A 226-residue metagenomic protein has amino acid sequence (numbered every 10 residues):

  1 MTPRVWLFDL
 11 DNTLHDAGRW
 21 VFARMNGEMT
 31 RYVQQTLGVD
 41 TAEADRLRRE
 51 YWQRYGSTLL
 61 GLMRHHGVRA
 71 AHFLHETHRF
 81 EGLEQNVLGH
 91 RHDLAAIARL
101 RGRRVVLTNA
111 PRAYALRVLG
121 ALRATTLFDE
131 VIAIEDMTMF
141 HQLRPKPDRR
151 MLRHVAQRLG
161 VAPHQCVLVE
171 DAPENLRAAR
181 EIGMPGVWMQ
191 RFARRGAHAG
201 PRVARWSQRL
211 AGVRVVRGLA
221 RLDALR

Functional and structural regions predicted by a protein language model:
M1-R4, A98, P111-R112, L116-R226: Asp-based, Mg2+/Mn2+-dependent phosphohydrolase catalytic module
T2-D93, A113: N-terminal helical cap/lid subdomain that shapes the substrate entry/recognition surface in HAD-like hydrolases
D16, V106-T108, W188: Hydrophobic residues in well-ordered beta-strands that form the structural core
V39, V68, G102, V161 (+1 more regions): Short glycine/serine/threonine/alanine-rich loop segments
Q85, R104-V106, F140: Short helix-to-loop capping/linker segments positioned immediately adjacent to catalytic or ligand/cofactor-binding
G89, L107, R144: Residue-level marker of regulatory loop/turn positions in helix-turn-helix DNA-binding domains and in histidine
H92-R101: Catalytic-core regions built around general acid/base machinery
